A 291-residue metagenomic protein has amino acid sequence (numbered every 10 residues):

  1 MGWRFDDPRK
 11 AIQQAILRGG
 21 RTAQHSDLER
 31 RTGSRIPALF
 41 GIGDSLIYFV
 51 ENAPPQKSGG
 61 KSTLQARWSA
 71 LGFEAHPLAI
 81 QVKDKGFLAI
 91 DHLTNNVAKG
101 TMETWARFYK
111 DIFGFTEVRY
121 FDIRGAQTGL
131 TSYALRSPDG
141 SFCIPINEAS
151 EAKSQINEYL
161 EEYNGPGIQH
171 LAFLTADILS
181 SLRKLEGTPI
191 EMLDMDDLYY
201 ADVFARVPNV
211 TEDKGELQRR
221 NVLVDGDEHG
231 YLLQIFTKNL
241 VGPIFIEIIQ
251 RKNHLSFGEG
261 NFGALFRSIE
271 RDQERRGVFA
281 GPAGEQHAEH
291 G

Functional and structural regions predicted by a protein language model:
G2-D91, N95-V97, M102, R119-Q127 (+2 more regions): Vicinal oxygen chelate
R107-L174: A compositional/structural signature marking long, glycine- and acidic/polar-rich segments with frequent tryptophans
